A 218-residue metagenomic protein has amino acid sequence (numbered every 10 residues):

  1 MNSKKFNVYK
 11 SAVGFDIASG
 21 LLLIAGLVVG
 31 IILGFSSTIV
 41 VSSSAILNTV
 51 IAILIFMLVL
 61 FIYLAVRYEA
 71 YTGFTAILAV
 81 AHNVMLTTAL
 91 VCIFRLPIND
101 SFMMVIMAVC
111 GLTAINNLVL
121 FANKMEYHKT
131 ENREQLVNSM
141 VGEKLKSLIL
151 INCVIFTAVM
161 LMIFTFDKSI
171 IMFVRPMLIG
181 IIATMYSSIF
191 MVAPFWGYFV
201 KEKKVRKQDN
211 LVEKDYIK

Functional and structural regions predicted by a protein language model:
M1-K218: A structural signal for conserved, well-ordered secondary-structure elements that form binding/interaction cores
